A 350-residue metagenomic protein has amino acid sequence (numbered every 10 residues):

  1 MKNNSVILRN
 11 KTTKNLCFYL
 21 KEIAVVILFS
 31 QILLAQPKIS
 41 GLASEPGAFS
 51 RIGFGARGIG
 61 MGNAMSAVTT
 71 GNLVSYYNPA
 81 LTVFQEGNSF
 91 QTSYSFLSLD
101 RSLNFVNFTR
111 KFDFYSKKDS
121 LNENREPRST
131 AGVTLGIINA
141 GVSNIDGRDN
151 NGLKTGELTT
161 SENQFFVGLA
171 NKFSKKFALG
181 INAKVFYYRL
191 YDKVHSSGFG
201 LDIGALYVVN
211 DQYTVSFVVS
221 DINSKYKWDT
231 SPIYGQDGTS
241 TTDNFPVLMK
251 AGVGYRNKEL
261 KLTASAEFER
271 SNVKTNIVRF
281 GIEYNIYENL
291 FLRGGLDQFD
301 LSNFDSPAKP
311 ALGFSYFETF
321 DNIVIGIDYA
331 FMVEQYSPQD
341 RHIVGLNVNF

Functional and structural regions predicted by a protein language model:
M1-K2, T130: A broad structural signal for short, well-ordered beta-strand segments within beta-sheet-rich domains
K2, R9-K14: Charged/polar low-complexity intrinsically disordered segments
V6, E22-V26: Acidic, Ala/Val/Gly-enriched low-complexity intrinsically disordered segments
T12-E22: A cross-taxon signal for low-complexity, glycine/charged-rich
F18-Y19, L28, S75, F199: Hydrophobic transmembrane-helix microenvironments that flank and shape a buried ionizable site
S30-I32: N-terminal signal peptide c-region/cleavage motif recognized by signal peptidases
Q36-F350: Subset of outer-membrane beta-barrel
